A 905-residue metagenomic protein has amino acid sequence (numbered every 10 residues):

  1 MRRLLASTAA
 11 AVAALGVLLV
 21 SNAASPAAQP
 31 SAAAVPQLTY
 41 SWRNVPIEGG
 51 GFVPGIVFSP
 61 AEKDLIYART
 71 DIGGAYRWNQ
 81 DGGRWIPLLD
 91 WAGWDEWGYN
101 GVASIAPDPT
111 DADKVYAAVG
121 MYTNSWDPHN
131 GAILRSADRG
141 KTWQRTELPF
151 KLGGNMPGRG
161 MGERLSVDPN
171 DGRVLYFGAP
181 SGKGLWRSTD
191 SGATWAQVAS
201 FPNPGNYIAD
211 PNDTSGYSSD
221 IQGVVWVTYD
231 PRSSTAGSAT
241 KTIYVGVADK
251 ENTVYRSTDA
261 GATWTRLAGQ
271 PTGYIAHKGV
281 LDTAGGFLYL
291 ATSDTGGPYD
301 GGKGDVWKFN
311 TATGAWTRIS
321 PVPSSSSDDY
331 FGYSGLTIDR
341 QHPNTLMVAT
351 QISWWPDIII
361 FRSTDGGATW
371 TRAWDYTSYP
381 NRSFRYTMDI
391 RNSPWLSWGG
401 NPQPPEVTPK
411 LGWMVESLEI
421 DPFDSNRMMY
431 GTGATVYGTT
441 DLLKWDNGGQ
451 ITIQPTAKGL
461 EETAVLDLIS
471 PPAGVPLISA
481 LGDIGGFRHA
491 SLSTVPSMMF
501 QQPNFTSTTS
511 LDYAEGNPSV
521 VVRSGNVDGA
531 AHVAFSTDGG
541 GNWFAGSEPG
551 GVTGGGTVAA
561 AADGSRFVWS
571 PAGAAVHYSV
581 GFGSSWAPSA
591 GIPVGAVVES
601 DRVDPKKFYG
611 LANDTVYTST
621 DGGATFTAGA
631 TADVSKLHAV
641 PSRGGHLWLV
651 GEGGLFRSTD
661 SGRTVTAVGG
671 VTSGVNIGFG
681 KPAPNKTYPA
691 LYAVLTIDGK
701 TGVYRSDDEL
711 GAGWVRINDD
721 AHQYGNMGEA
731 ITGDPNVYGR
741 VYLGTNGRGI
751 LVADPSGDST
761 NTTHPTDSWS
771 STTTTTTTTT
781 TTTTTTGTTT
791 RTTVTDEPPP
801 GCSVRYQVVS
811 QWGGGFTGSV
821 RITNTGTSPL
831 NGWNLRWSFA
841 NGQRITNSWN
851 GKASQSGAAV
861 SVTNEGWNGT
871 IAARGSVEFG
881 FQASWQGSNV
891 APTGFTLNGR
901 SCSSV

Functional and structural regions predicted by a protein language model:
M1-R2, D138, T790, A873: Short, intrinsically disordered low-complexity segments
R2-S771: Extracellular glycan-interacting surfaces
E251, G699-K700, T775-T779, N889-A891: A short, compositionally biased
H764, T788, T792-V905: Extracellular low-complexity, O-glycosylation-prone Ser/Thr/Pro/Gly-rich "stalks" and linkers flanking catalytic
D767, S771-D796: Extracellular mucin-like PTS domains
